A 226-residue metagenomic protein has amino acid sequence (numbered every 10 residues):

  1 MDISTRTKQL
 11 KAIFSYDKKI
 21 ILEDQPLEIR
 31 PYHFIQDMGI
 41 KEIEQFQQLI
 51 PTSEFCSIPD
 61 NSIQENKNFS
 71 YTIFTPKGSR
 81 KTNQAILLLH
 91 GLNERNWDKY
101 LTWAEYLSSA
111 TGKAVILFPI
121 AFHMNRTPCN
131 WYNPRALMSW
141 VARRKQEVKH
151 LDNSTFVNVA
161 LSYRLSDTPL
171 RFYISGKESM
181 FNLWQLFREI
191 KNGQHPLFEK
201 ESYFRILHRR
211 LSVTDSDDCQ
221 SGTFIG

Functional and structural regions predicted by a protein language model:
M1-Y16, T214-G226: C-terminal or late-domain output modules
I3-G39, A121, M138-F156, R164: Low-complexity, serine/threonine/proline-enriched polar segments
Q9, G39-E42, E54-F55, L92-N93 (+2 more regions): Active-site loop/lid in soluble adenylation, ligation, and acyl-transfer enzymes
K18-K81: N-terminal cap/lid segment of alpha/beta-hydrolase-fold proteins
S70-K149: Short, surface-exposed "cap/lid" segments of acyl-processing enzymes
T82-L88, R164-S166, L207: Glycine-rich, often proline-containing surface loops adjacent to acidic residues and nearby aromatics that form
N133-P196: Alpha/beta-hydrolase active-site loop
Q185-G226: Primarily recognizes the serine-hydrolase "nucleophile elbow" in alpha/beta-hydrolase and SGNH/GDSL folds
